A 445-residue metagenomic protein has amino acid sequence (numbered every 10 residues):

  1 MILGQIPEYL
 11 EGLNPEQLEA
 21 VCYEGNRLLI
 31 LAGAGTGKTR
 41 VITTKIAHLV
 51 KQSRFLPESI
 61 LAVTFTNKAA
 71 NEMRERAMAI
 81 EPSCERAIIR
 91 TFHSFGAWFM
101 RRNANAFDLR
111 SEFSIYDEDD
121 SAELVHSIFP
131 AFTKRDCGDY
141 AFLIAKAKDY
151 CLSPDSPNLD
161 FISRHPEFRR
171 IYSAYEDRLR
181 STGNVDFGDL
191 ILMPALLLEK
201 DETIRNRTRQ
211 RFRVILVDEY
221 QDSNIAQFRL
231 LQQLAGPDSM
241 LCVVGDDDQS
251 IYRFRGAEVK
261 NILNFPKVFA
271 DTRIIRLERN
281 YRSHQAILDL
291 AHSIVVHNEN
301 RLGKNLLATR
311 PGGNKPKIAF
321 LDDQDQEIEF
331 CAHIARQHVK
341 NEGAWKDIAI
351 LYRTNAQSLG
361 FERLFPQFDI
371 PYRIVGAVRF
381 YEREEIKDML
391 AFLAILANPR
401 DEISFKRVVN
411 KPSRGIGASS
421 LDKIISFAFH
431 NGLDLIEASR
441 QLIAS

Functional and structural regions predicted by a protein language model:
I2-E8, G25-L28, G33-T36, A47-V214 (+11 more regions): A basic/glycine-biased coupling hinge at the interface between accessory DNA-binding modules
I2-G12, T44, H48, F161 (+1 more regions): Conserved RecA-like helicase ATPase core segment that couples NTP binding/hydrolysis to strand translocation
E11-C22: Pre-Walker A adenine-sensing motif
I30, A34-I42, A104, A270-R273 (+2 more regions): Helicase P-loop NTPase motor core
T39-H48, M73-R74, Q227-F228, C331: Motif I (Walker A/P-loop) of helicase-class P-loop NTPases
I42, A62, I89, V243-V244 (+2 more regions): Conserved SAM-binding loop
F95, V268-F269, P311-K315, N341-S445: ATPase/helicase motor core of nucleic-acid motors
T208-Q227, C242-V243: SF2 helicase catalytic motif II
